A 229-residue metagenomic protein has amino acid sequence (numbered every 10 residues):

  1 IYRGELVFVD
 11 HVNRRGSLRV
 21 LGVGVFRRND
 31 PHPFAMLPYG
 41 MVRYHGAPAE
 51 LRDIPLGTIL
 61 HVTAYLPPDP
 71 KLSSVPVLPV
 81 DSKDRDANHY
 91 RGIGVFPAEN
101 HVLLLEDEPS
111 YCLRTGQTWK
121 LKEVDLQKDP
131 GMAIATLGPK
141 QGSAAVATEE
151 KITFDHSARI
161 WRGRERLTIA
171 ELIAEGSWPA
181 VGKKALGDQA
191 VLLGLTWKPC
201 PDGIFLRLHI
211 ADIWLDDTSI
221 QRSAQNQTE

Functional and structural regions predicted by a protein language model:
I1-E229: Short, flexible, surface-exposed loop segments at domain boundaries
